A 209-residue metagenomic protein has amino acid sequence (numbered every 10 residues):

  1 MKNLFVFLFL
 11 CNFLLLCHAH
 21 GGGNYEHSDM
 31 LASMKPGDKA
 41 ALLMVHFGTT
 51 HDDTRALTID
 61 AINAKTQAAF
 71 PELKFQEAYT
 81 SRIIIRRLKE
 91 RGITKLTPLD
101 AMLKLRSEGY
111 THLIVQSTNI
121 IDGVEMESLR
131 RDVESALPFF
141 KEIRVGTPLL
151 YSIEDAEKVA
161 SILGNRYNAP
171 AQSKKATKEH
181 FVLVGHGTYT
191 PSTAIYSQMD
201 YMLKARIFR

Functional and structural regions predicted by a protein language model:
M1-F5: Bacterial N-terminal signal peptides that target proteins for export
V6-L15: Bacterial N-terminal signal peptides
H18-R209: Extended amphipathic ligand-handling, pore-lining, and cofactor/metal-binding catalytic surfaces
